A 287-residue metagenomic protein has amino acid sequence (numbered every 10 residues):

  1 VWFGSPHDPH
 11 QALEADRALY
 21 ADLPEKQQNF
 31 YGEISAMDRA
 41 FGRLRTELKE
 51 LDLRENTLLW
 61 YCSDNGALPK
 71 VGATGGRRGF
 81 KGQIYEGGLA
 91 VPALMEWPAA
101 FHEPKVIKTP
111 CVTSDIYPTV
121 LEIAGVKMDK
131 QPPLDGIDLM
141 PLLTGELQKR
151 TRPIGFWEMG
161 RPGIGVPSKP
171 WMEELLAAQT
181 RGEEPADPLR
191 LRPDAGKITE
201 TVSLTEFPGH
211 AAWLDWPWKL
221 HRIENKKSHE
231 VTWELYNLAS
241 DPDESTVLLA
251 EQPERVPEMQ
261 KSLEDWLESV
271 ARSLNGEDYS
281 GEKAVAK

Functional and structural regions predicted by a protein language model:
V1-F3, H7-E14, G72-V91, G160-R192 (+1 more regions): Core domains of carbohydrate- and sulfate-ester-processing enzymes
V1-F3, I34-M37, F41-L44, L48 (+4 more regions): Beta-strand elements within well-structured catalytic alpha/beta cores of enzymes that handle phosphate/sulfate esters
V1-L19, K49-L58, E86, L142-L143 (+4 more regions): Active-site regions of oxyanion-processing enzymes, predominantly non-cytosolic
P9-Q11, L23-K26, T46-A100, V112 (+1 more regions): Histidine-centered active-site microenvironments of extracellular/periplasmic hydrolases and transferases
Q27-G32, A100-P110, A124-K130, I198-E200 (+2 more regions): Active-site rim elements
Q28, S35-R39, C111-P118, L134-I137 (+6 more regions): A structural signal for well-ordered alpha-helical segments within the folded catalytic domains of diverse enzymes
G42, P98-A99, K108-Q148, N237-D241: Non-catalytic, well-ordered alpha-helical segments in soluble enzyme domains
I116, G155-G165, K169-P188, D194-G196 (+5 more regions): Long, internal low-complexity/basic segments
